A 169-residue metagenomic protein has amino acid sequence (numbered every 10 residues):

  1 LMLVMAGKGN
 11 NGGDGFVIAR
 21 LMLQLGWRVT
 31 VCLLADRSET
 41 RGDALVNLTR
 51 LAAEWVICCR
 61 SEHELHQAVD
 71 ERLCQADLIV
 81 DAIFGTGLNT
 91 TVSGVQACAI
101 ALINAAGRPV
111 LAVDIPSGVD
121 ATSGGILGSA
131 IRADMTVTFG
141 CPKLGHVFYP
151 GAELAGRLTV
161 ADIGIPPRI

Functional and structural regions predicted by a protein language model:
L1-I79, F84, N89-G94: A cross-family phosphate/adenosyl-ligand binding-site feature
C74-I169: YjeF_N-associated NAD(P)HX repair module
